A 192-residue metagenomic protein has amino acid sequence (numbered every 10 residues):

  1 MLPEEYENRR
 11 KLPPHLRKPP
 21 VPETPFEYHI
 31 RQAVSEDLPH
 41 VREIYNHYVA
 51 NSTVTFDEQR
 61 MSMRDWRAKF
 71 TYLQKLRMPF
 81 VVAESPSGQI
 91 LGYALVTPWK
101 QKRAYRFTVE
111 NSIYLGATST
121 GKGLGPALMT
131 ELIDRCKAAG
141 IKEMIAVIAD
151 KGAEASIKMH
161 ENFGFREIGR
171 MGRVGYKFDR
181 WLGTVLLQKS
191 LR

Functional and structural regions predicted by a protein language model:
M1-T24, K189-L191: Acyl-donor-binding surface of acyltransferase catalytic domains
E7-R9, L95-P98, V147-I148, E161 (+1 more regions): Conserved catalytic-core motifs of GNAT/GCN5-like acyltransferases
H29-V41: A short beta-loop-alpha structural element at the N-terminal edge of CoA-dependent acyl/N-acetyltransferase catalytic
R42-K69: Conserved GNAT-fold acetyl-CoA-binding loop/helix
R60-T118, M129-T130, R135, S190-L191: Acetyl-CoA-dependent GNAT
I113-T118, K122, D150-G152: Active-site acidic-Proline motif in GNAT/NAT acetyltransferases
G121-C136, E154, K158-N162: Conserved acetyl-CoA-binding loop-helix of GNAT-fold acetyltransferases
C136-I148: Conserved GNAT acetyl-CoA-binding A-motif
